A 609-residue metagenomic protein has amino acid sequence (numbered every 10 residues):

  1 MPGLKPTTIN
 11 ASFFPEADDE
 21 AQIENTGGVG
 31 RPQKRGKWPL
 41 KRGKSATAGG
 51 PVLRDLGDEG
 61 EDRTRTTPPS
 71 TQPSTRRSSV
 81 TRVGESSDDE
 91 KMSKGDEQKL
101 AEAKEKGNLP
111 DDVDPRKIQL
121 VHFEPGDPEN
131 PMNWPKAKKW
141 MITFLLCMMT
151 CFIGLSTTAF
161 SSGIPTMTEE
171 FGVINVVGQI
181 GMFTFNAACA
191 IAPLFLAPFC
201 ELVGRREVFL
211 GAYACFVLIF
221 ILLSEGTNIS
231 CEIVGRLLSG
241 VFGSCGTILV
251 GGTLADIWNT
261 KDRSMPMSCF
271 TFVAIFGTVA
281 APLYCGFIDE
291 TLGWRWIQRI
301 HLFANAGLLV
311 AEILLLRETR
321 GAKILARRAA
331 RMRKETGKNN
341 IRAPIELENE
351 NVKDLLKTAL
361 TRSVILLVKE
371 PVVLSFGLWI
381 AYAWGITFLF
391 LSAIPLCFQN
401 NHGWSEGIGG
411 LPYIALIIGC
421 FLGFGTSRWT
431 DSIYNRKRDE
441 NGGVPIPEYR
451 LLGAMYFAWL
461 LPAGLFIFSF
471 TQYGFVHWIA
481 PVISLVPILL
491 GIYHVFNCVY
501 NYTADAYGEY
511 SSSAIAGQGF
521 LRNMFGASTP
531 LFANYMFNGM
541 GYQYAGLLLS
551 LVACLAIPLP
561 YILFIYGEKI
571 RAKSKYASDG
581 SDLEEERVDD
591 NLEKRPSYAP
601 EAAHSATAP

Functional and structural regions predicted by a protein language model:
M1-K138, L316-A359, I433-P447, E568-P609: Intrinsically disordered, low-complexity terminal tails of fungal membrane proteins
K138-N175, L196, G246, V250 (+1 more regions): Extracytoplasmic
K139-S156, L237, V368-T387, F466 (+1 more regions): Pair of pore-lining "gating" transmembrane helices in MFS-fold secondary transporters
G154, F183-N186, A190, S224 (+7 more regions): C-terminal transmembrane bundle
S156, E170-G172, F195, C200-G204 (+4 more regions): Helix-breaking motifs and short loop linkers at transmembrane-helix boundaries and internal kinks in secondary membrane
F209, N228-R236, I248, Q298 (+2 more regions): Short hydrophobic/alpha-helical segments at membrane-entry points of transmembrane helices in Major Facilitator
G235-I275: Cytoplasmic helix-loop-helix junction between adjacent transmembrane helices in 12-TM secondary transporters
D262-L292, W296-L308, G419-T426, G519-T529: Glycine-rich segments within core transmembrane alpha-helices of 12-TM secondary carriers
